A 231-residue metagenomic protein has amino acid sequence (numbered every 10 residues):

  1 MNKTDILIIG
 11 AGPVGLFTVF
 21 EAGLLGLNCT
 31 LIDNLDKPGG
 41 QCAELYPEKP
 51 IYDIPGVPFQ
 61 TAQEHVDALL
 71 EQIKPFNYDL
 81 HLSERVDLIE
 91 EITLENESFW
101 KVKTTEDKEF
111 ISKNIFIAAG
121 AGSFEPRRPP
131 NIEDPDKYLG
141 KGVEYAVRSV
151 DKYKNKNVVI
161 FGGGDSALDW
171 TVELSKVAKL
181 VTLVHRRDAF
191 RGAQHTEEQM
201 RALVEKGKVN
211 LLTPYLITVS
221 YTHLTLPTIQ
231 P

Functional and structural regions predicted by a protein language model:
M1-I9, L24-L25, K37, L80-K156: FAD-binding core/adjacent interface of flavoenzyme oxidoreductases
N2-K3, L7-D36, L139-A193: Rossmann-like dinucleotide/flavin-binding elements
G15, S123-E125, A167, V219: Glycine-rich nucleotide phosphate-binding loop and flanking beta-alpha elements of Rossmann-like dinucleotide-binding
V19-E21, A43-E44, R127-N131, T171-E173 (+1 more regions): Short amphipathic alpha-helical segments
D36-F59, T196-E197: Conserved N-terminal glycine-rich FAD pyrophosphate-binding loop of Rossmann-like flavoproteins
I54-E71, R187-E197: Short beta-strand to alpha-helix junction loop
I73-T104, E109-S112, K176-L224: A Rossmann-like FAD-binding core segment of flavoenzymes
H223-P231: Single conserved hydrophobic/aromatic residue that forms the stacking wall/gate of nucleotide- or nucleobase-binding
